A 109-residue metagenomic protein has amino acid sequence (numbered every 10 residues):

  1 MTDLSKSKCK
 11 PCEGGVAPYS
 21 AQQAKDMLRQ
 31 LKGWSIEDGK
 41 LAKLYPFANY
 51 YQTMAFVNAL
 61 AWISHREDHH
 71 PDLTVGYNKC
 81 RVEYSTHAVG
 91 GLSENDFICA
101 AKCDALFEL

Functional and structural regions predicted by a protein language model:
M1-L109: Charge-rich alpha-helical segments
